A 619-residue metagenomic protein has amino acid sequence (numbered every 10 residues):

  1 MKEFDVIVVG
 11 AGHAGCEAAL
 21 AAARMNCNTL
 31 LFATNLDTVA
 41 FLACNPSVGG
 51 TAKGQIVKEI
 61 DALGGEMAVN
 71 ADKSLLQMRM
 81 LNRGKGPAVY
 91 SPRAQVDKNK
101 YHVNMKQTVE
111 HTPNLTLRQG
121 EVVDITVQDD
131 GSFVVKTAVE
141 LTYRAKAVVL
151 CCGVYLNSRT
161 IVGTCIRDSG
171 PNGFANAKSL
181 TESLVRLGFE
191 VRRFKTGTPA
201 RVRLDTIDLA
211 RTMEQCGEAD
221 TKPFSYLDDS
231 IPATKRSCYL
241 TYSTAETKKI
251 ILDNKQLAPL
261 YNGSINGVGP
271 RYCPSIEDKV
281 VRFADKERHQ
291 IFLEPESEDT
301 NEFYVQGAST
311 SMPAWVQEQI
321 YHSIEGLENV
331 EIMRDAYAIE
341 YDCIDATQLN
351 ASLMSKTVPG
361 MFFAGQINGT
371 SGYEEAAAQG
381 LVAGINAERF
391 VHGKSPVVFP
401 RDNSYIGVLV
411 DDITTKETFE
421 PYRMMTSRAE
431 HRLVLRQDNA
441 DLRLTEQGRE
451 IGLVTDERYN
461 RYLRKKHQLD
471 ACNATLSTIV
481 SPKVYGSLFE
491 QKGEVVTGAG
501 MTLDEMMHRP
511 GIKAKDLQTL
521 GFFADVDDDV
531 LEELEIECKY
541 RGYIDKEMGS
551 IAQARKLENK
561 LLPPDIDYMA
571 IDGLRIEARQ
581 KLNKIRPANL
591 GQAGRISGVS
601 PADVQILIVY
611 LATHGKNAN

Functional and structural regions predicted by a protein language model:
K2-A14: Beta1/beta-strand and adjacent pyrophosphate-binding region of the FAD-binding site in flavoprotein oxidoreductases
K2-F4, A138-A147: Core beta-strand elements of the Rossmann-like FAD/NAD(P) dinucleotide-binding domain in flavoenzyme oxidoreductases
V9, T142-G153: Short hydrophobic core segments
L20-V127, V139, C151-P171, A175 (+3 more regions): Conserved N-terminal/central alpha/beta ligand/cofactor-binding core
N35-D37, T181-E318, T415-S487, Q491-G500 (+1 more regions): An anion/pyrophosphate-binding glycine-rich loop and adjacent beta-alpha core in soluble alpha-beta enzymes
Y304-T370, V398-D411, D527-K581, R586: A glycine-rich dinucleotide-binding beta-alpha-beta segment and adjacent secondary-structure elements that constitute
A376-V397: Internal hydrophobic alpha-helix adjacent to the cofactor/substrate pocket in enzyme cavities
R428, V434, T445-Q605, V609-N619: Extended, charge-enriched "interface" segments that sit outside catalytic cores
